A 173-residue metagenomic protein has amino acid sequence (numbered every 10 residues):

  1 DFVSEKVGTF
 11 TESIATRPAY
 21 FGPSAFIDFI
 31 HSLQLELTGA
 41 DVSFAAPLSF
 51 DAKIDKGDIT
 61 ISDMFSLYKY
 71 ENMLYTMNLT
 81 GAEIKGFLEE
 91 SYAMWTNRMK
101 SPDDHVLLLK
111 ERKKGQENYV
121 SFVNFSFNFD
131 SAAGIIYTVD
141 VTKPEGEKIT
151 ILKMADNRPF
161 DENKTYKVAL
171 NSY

Functional and structural regions predicted by a protein language model:
D1: Active-site or pore-adjacent capping/gating segments
S4-P23: Glycine-rich phosphate/diphosphate-binding loops and the adjacent beta-loop-alpha structural elements that coordinate
S24, D28-Y173: Feature captures C-terminal
